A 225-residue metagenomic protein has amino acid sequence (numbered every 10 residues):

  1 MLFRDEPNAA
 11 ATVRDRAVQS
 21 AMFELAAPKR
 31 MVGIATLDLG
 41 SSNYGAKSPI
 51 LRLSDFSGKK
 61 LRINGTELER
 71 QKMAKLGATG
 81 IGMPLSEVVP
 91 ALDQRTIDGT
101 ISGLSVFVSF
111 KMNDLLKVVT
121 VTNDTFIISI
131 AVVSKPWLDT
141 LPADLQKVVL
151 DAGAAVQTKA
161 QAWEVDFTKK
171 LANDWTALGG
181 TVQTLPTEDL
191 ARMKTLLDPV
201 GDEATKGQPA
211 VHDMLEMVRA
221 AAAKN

Functional and structural regions predicted by a protein language model:
M1-A9, A17-V18, M22-N225: N-terminal secretory/targeting leader peptides
